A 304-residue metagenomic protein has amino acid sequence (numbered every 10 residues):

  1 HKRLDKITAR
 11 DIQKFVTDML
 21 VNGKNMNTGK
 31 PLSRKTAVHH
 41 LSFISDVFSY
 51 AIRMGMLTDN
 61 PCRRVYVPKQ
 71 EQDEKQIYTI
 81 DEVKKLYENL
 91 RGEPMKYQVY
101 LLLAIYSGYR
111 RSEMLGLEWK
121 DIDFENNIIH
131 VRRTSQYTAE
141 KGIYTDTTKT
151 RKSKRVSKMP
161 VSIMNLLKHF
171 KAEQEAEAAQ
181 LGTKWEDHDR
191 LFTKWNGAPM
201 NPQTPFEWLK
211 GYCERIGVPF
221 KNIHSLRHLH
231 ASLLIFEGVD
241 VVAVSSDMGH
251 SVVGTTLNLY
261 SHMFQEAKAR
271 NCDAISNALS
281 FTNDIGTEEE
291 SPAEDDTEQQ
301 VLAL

Functional and structural regions predicted by a protein language model:
H1-M56, Q72, E93, A198-T204 (+1 more regions): N-terminal core-binding DNA-recognition domain of tyrosine site-specific recombinases/integrases
N22-K30, E88-Y97, S107, S157 (+3 more regions): Short, basic (Lys/Arg/His-rich) helix/loop patches that form interaction surfaces in the mid-to-C-terminal regions
K30-R34, V38-H40, R53, L57-L117 (+6 more regions): Basic, Lys/Arg- and aromatic-enriched nucleic-acid-binding interface segment
K69, D73, I77, S135-Y137 (+2 more regions): Catalytic-site neighborhood detector that most strongly recognizes the C-terminal catalytic loop/helix of tyrosine
E88, N126, Y137-A139, I143-K154 (+6 more regions): C-terminal secondary-structure termini that scaffold catalytic or DNA-interacting sites
D121-I128, V239-S261: Short, polar N-cap/turn motifs at the start of nucleic acid-interacting alpha helices
